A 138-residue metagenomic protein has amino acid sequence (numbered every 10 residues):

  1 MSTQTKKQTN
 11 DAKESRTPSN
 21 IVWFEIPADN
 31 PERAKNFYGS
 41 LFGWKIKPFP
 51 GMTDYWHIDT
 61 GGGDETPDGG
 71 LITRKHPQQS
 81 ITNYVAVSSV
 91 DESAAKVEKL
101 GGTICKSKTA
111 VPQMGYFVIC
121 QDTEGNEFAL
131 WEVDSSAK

Functional and structural regions predicted by a protein language model:
S2-K35, D64, I81-N83, V133-K138: N-terminal beta-strand motif that seeds the catalytic metal site of vicinal oxygen chelate
S2-K6, W44-Q79, E127-E132: Conserved short beta-strand elements that form part of the metal-binding/catalytic scaffold of enzyme active sites
I21-D29, T73-K99, Y116-Q121: Vicinal oxygen chelate
A34-Y38, V97, G125: Conserved active-site tyrosine of GNAT-family acetyltransferases
S40-I46, G101-T103: Conserved acetyl-CoA-binding loop of GNAT-fold acetyltransferases
F49-D54, A110-Q113, A137-K138: Short glycine/proline-centered loop/turn elements that form peptide/ligand docking sites
W56-G61, A110-V111, V118-C120: Short acidic-hydrophobic surface loop/beta-edge motif
